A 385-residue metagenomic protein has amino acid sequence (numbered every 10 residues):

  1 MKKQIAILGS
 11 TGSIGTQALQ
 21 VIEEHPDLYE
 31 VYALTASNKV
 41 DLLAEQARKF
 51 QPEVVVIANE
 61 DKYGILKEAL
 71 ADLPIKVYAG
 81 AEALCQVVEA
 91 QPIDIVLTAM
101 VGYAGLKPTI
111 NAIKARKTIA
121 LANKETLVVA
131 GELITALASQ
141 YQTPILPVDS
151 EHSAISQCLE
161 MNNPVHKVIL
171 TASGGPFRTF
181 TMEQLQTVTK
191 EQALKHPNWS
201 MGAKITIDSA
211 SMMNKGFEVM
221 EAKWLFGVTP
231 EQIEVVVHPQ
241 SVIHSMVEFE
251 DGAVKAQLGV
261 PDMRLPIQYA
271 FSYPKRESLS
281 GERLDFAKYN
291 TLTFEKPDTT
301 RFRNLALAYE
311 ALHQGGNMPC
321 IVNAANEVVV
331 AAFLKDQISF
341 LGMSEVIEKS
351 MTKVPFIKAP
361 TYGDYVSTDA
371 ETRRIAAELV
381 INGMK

Functional and structural regions predicted by a protein language model:
M1-K385: Catalytic, metal-anchored helix/loop core of enzyme active sites in primary metabolism
